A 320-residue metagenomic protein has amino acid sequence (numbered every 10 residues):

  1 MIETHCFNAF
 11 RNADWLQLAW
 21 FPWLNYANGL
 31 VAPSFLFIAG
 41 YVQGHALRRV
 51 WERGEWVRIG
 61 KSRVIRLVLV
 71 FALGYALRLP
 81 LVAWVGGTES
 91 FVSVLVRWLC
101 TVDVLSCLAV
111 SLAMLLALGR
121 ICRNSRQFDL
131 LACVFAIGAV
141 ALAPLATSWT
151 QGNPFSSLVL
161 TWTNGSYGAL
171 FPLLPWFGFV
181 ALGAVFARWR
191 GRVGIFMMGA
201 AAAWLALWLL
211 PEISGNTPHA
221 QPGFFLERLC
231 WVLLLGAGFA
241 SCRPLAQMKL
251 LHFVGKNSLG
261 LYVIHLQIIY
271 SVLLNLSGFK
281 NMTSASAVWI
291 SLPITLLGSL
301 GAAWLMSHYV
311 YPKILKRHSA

Functional and structural regions predicted by a protein language model:
M1-A320: Alpha-helical transmembrane segments and their immediate juxtamembrane cytosolic regions
